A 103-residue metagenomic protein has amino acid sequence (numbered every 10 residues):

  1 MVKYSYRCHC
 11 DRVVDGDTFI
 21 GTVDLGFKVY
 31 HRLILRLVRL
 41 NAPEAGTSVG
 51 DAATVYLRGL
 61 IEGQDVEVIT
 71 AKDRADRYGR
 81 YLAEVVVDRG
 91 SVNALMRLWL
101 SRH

Functional and structural regions predicted by a protein language model:
M1-H103: Small beta-barrel nucleic-acid-binding modules, primarily SNase/OB-fold domains and secondarily Tudor-like barrels
